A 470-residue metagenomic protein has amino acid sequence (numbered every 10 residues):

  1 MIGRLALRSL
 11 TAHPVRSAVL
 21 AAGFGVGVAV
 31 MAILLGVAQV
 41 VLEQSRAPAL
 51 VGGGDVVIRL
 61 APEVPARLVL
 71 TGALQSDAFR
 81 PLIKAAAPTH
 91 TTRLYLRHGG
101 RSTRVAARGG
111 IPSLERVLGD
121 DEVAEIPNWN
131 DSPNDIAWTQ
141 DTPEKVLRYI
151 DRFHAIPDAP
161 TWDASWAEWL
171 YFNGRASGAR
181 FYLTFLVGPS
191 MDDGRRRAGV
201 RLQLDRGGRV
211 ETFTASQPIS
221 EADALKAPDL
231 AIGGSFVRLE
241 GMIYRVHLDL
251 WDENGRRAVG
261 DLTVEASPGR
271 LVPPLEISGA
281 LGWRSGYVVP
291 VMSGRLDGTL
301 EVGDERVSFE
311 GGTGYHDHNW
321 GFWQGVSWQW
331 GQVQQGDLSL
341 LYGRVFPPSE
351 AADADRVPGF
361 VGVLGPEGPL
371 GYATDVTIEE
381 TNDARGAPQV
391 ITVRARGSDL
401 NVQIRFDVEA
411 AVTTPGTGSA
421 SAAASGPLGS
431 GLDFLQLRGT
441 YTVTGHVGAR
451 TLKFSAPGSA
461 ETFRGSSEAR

Functional and structural regions predicted by a protein language model:
M1-A29: N-terminal Sec/SRP start-transfer signal
I2, V41, A66-L70, E168 (+1 more regions): Residue-level preference for nonpolar/small residues embedded in alpha-helices
R4, G52-G53, I83, S102-R104 (+3 more regions): A structure-centric signal for secondary-structure junctions around beta-strands
H13-V19, S45-R46, P143-K145, P268-L271: Short hydrophobic/aromatic-rich motifs at helix boundaries and adjacent loops
A29-A106, P112-R116, V123: Hydrophobic, regular-secondary-structure patches
V123-R470: Structured soluble/peripheral alpha/beta segments that form catalytic or ligand/cofactor-binding pockets
